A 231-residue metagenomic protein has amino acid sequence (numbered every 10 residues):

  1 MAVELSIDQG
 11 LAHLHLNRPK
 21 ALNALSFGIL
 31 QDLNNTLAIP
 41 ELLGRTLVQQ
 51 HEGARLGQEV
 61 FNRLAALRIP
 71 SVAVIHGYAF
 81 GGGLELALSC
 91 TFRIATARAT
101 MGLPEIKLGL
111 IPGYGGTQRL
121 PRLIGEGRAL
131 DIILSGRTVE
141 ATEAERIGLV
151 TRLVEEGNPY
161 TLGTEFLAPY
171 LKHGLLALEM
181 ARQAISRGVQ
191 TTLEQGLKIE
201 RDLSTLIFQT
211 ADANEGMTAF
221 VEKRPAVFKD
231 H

Functional and structural regions predicted by a protein language model:
M1, T218-H231: Terminal low-complexity tails and localization/encapsulation signals of metabolic enzymes
M1-L37, V48, R55, E59-N62: Conserved CoA-thioester-binding segment of acyl-CoA-metabolizing enzymes
A38-H76, L108: An acidic, glycine-rich surface segment that forms the CoA-thioester-binding/catalytic face of crotonase-fold enzymes
V60, L64-A66, V74, F80-I133 (+2 more regions): CoA-thioester-processing core
F92, D131, S135-R137, E143 (+2 more regions): Well-ordered beta-strand positions
I94-A99, V150-K198, T205-A211, V227-H231: C-terminal long alpha-helix characteristic of the crotonase
